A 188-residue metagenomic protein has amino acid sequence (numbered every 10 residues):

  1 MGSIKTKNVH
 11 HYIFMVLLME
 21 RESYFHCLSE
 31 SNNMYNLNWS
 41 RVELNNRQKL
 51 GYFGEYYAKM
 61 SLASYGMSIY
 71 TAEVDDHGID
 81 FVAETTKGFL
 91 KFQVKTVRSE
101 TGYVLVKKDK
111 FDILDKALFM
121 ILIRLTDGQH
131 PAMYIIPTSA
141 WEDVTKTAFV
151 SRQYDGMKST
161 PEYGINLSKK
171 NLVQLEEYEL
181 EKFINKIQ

Functional and structural regions predicted by a protein language model:
M1-H77, V82-Q188: Mixed-charge (Asp/Glu-Lys/Arg
